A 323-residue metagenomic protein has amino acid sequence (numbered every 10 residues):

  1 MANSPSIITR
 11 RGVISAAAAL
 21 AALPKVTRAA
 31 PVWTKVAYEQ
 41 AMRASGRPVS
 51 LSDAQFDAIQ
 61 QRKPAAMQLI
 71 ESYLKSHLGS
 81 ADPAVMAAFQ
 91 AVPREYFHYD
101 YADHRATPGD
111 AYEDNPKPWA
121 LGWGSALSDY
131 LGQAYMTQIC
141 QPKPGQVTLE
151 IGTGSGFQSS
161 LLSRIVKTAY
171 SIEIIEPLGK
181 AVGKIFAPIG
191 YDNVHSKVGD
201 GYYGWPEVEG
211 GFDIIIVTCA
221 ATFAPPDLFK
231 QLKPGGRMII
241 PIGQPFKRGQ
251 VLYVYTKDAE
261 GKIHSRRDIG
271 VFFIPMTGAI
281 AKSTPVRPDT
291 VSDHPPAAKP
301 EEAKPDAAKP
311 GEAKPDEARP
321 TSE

Functional and structural regions predicted by a protein language model:
A2-L20: N-terminal secretory signal peptides and thylakoid transit peptides that target proteins across membranes
V32-P144, F272: Class I SAM-dependent transferase core
T137-K257: Conserved nucleotide-cofactor-binding alpha/beta core module
G243-P296: Active-site capping/gating segments
H294-P305: Long, compositionally biased low-complexity repeat segments characteristic of intrinsically disordered regions
A303-E323: Long, low-complexity, intrinsically disordered segments
